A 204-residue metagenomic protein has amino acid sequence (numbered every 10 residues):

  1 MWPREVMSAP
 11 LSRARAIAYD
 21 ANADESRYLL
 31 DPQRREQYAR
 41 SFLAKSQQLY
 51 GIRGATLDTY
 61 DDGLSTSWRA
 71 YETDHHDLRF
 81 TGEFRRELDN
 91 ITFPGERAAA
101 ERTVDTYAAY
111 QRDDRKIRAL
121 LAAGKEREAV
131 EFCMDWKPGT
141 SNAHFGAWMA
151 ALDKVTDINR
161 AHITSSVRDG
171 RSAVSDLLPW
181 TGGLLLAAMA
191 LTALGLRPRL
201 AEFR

Functional and structural regions predicted by a protein language model:
M1, G182-R204: Juxtamembrane interface at the cytosolic side of transmembrane helices
P3-R102, E128-A129, C133: Membrane-proximal N-terminal soluble sensing/regulatory segments of transmembrane proteins
A18, N22-E25, Y107, Q111-D114 (+3 more regions): Sec/Tat-exported extracytoplasmic proteins
D31, L120-A123, R127, I158-A161 (+3 more regions): Soluble, cytosolic/nucleoplasmic coiled-coil alpha-helices used as oligomeric scaffolds and tethers in large eukaryotic
T81-M149, V167: Polar/charged, Q/E/K-enriched amphipathic alpha-helical segments with strong coiled-coil propensity that act as
G146-G170: Juxtamembrane amphipathic/hinge helix adjacent to a transmembrane helix
D169-A187: N-terminal membrane-entry
